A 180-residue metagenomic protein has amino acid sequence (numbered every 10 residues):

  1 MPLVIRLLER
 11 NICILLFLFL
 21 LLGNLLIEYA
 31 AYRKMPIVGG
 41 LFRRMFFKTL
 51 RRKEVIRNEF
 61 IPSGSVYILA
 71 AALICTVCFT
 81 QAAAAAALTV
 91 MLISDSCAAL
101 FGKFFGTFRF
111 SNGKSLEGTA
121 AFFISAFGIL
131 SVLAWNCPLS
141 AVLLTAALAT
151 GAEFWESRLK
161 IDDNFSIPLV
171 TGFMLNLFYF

Functional and structural regions predicted by a protein language model:
M1-F19, L26-V132, L143-F180: Interhelical loop and helix-boundary elements at the membrane-water interface of polytopic inner-membrane proteins
